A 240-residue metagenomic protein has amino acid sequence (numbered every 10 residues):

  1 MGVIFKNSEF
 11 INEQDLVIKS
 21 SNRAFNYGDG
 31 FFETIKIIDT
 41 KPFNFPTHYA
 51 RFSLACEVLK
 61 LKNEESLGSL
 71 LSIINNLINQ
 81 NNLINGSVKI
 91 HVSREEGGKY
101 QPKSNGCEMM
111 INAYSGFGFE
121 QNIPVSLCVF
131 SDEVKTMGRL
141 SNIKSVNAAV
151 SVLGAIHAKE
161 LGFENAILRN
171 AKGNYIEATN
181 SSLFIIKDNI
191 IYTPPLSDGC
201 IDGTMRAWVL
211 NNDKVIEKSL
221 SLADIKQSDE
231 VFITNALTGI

Functional and structural regions predicted by a protein language model:
M1-N76, Y100-I240: Helix-start/capping segments and mature chain N-termini
Q80-V92: Ordered, amphipathic secondary-structure segments that act as subunit-interaction surfaces in large macromolecular
S93-G98: Short, internal active-site loops enriched in acidic
